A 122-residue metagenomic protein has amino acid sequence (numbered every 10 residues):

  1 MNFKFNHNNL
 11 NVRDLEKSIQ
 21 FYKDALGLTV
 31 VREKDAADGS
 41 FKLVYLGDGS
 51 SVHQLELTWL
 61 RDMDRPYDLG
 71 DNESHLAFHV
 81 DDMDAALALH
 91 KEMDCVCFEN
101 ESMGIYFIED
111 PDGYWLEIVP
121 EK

Functional and structural regions predicted by a protein language model:
M1, V31-K34, L87-K122: Vicinal oxygen chelate
N2, N9-V52, F107: Core segments of cupin and vicinal oxygen chelate
N2-K4, D68-E73, N100: Short glycine-enriched loop/turn motifs at secondary-structure junctions
N8, L76, V80: Hydrophobic adenine-recognition pocket in adenosine-nucleotide-binding enzymes
D14-L15, D81-D84: Helix N-cap motif at beta-to-alpha junctions
F21, D84-L89: Short amphipathic alpha-helices within nucleic acid-binding modules
G49-H53, D62-D64, M83-D84: Short, charged/polar surface micro-motifs in flexible loops or helix N-caps
W59-M63, P120-K122: Acetyl-CoA-dependent GNAT
